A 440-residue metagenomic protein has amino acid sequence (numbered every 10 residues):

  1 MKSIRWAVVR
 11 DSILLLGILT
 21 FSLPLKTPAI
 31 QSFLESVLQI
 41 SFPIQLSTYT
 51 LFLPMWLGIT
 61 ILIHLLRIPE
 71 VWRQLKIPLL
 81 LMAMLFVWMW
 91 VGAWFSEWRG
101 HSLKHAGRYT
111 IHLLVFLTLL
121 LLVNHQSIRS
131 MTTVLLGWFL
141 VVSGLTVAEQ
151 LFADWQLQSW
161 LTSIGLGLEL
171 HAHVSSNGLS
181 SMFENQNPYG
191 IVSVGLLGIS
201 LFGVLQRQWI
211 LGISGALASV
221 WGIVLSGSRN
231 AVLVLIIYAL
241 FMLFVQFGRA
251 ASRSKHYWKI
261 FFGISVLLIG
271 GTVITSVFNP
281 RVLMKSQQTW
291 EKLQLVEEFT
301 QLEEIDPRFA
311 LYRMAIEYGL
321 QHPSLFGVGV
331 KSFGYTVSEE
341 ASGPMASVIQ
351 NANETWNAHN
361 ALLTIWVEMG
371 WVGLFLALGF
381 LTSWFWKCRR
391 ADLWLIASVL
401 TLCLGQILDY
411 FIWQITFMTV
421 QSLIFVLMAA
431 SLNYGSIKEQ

Functional and structural regions predicted by a protein language model:
M1-L65, V91, F95, L404: N-terminal signal-anchor transmembrane segment
K2-V9, L62-L81, L201-S214, R249-I260 (+2 more regions): Membrane-interface helix-loop-helix junctions at transmembrane boundaries of multi-pass membrane enzymes, predominantly
L15-T20, L217, W356, N360 (+4 more regions): Loop-to-helix entry and N-terminal half of a specific, functionally important transmembrane alpha helix in multi-pass
W56-T60, F86-A93, S130-S175, S181-R249 (+3 more regions): Alpha-helical transmembrane segments of multi-pass inner-membrane proteins
P78-L85, R99-L121, T133-F139, I191: Aromatic-anchored transmembrane helix interface
G144, A148-A153, Q246-F299, R313 (+2 more regions): A membrane-periplasm/extracellular boundary helix in multi-pass inner-membrane enzymes that assemble envelope glycans
A239-M242, F380, L395-Q440: Transmembrane alpha-helices of multi-pass inner-membrane enzymes
F299-M314, Q321-M369: Long extracytoplasmic/lumenal interhelical loops at the membrane interface of multi-pass membrane proteins
